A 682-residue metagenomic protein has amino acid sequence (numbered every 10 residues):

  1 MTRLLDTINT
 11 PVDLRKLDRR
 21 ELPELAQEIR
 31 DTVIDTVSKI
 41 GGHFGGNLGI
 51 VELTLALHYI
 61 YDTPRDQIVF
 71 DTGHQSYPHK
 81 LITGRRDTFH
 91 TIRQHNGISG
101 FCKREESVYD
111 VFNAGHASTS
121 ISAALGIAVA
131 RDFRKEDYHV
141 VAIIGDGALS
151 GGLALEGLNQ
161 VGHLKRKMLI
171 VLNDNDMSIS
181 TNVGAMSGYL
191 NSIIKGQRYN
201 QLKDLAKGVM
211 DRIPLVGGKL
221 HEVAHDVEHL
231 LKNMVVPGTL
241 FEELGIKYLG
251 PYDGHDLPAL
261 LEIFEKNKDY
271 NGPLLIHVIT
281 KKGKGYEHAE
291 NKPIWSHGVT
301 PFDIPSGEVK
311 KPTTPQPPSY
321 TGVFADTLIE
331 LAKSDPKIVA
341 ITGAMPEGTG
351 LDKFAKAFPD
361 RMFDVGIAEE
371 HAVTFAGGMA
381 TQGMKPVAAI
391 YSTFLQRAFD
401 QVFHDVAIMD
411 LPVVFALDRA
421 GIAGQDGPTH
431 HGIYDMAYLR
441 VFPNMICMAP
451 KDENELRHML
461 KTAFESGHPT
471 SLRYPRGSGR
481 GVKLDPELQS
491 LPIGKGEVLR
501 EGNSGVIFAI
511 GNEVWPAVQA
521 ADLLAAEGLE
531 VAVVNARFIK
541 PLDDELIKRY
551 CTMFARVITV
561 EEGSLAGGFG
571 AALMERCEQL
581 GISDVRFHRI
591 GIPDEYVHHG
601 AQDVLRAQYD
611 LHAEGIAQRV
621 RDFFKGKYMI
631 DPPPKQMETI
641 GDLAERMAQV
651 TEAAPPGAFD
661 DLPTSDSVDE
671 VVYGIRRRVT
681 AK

Functional and structural regions predicted by a protein language model:
M1-T83, L240-L261, Y270, L274-T280: N-terminal amphipathic, basic-rich helices that act as targeting or association modules
S38, I50-Y59, A123-A128, G152-N159 (+5 more regions): Short alpha-helical segments and helix-capping/turn motifs at coil-helix boundaries
H43-L164, K337-I338, T342-G343, L351-D352: Cofactor-binding active-site loop characterized by glycine-rich and histidine/acidic residues
T91-A123, F133-D137, H163-W295, V309-T327 (+7 more regions): Thiamine diphosphate
V140, I144-G157, G350, M362 (+3 more regions): Extended, hydrophobic alpha-helical segments in both membrane/secreted and soluble proteins
P301-P305, P443-L484: Helix-enriched interaction subdomains in cytosolic or periplasmic regions, typified by TIR/SEFIR signaling/NADase cores
P633-E670: Short interaction-prone segments
